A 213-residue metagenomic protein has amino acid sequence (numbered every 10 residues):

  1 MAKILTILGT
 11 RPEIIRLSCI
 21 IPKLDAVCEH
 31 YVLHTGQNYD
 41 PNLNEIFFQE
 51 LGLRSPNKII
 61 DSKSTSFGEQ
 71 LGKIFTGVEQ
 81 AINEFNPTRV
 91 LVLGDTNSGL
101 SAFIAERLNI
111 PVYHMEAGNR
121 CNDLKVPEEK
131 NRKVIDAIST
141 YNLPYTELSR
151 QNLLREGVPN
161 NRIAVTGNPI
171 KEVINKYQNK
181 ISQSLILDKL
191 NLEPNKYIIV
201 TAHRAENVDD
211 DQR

Functional and structural regions predicted by a protein language model:
M1, P87, N195: Phosphate-coordination loops involved in phosphoryl transfer and adenosine-cofactor binding
I4-I14, H203-Q212: Short, glycine-rich nucleotide/cofactor-binding loops
L5-L8, I14-K23, F47, I59-P159: Active-site and donor-binding regions of nucleotide-sugar-utilizing enzymes
V27: N-terminal cofactor/phosphate-binding cores enriched in small/glycine residues, especially glycine-rich loops such as
H30-Q37: Short internal beta-strands
Q37-Y39, S66-G68, N119-N122, A205-D209: Short, small-residue-enriched loops and turns at beta-alpha junctions that line or gate enzyme active sites
N38-N42, D61, I138-Q212: A nucleotide-sugar donor-handling region in carbohydrate enzymes
N38-R54: N-terminal beta-loop-helix "entrance" segment that forms/cooperates in small-molecule cofactor or anionic ligand
